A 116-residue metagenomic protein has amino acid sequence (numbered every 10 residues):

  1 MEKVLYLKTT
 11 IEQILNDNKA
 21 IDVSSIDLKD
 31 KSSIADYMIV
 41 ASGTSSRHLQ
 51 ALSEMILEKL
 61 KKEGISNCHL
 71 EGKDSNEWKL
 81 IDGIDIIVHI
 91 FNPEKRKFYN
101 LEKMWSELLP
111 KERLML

Functional and structural regions predicted by a protein language model:
M1-I34, S46-K79, P93-K95, M104-L116: Polybasic/polar functional segments that serve as interface/processing modules
D36-M38: Catalytic metal-binding acidic patch
V40-S42: Short hydrophobic/aromatic beta-strand micro-patches that form the beta-sheet surface supporting nucleotide- or nucleic
I81-G83: Active-site beta-strand termini and strand-to-loop segments that position acidic
F98-Y99: Glycine/threonine-rich flexible loop motifs
